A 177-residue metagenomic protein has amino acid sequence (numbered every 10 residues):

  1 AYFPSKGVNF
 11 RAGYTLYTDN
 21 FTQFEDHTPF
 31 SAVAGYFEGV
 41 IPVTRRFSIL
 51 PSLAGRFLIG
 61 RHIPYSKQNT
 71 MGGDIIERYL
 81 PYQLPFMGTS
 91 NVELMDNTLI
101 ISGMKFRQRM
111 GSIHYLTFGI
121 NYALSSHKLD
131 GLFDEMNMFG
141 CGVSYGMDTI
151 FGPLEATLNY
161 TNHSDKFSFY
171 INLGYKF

Functional and structural regions predicted by a protein language model:
A1-Y2, V143-Y145: Structured alpha-helical segments in the cores of large, soluble enzyme domains
Y2-G111: C-terminal outer-membrane beta-barrel translocator/porin domains of Gram-negative envelope proteins and their
G7, L84, N97-I101, I113-G119 (+3 more regions): Active-site lining segments that contact anionic ligands and/or coordinate catalytic metals
N9-T22, L84-V92, L116-K128, G152-N162: Transmembrane beta-strand segments that form the barrel wall of outer-membrane beta-barrel proteins
F21, A54-R61, Y65-K67, G72-G73 (+5 more regions): Outer-membrane beta-barrel domain signature
K105-F139: C-terminal hydrophobic structural anchor segments that stabilize assembly/packing rather than catalytic chemistry
Y145-G152, A156, D165-F177: Outer-membrane beta-barrel "beta-signal"
